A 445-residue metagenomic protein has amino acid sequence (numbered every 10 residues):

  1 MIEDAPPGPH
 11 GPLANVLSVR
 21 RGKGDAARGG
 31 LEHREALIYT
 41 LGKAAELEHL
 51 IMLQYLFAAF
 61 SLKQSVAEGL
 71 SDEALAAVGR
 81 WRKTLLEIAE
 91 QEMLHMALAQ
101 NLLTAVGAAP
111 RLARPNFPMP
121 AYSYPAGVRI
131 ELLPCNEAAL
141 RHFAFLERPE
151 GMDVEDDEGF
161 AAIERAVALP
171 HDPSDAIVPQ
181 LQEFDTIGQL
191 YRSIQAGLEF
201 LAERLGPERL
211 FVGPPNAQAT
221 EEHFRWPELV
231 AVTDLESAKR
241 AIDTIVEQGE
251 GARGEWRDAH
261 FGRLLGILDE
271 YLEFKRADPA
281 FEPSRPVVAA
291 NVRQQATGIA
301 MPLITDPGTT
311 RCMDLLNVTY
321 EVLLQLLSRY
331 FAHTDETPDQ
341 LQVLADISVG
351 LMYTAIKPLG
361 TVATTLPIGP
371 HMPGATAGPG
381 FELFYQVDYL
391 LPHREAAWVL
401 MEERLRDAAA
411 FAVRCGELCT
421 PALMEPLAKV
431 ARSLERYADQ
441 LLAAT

Functional and structural regions predicted by a protein language model:
M1-T445: Non-heme di-metal
